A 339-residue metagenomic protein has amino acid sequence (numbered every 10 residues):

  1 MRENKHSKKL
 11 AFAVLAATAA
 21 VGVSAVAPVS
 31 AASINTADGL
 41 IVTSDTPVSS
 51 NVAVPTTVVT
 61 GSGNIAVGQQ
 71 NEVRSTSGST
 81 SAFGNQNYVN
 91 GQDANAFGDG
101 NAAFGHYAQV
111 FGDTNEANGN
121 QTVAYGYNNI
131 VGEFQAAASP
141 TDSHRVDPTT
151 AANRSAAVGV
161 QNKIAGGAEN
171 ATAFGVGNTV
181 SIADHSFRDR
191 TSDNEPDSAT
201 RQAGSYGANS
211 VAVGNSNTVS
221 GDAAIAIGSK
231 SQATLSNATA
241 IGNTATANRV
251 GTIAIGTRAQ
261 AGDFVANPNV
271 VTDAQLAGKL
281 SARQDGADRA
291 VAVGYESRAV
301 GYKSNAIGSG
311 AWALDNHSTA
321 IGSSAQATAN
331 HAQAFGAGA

Functional and structural regions predicted by a protein language model:
R2-K5, A20-A339: Glycine- and small/polar-enriched repetitive beta-structure motifs of secreted/surface proteins
E3-A13: Bacterial N-terminal signal peptides that target proteins for export
